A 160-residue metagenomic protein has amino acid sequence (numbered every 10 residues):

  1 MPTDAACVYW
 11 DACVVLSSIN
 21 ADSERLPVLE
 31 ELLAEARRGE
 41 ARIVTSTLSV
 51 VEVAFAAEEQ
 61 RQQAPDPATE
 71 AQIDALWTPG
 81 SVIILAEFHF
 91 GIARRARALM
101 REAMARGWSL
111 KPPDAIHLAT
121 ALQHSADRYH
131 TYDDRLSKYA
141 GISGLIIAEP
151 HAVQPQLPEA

Functional and structural regions predicted by a protein language model:
M1-C7, E35, L118-A160: Acidic, PIN/NYN-like endoribonuclease modules and their adjacent C-terminal/linker elements
M1-L48, E59-A71, D134, Q156-E159: Short, well-structured N-terminal submotif of metal-dependent ribonuclease cores
P2-T3, I83-D134, K138: Active-site neighborhoods of divalent-metal-dependent phosphate/nucleic-acid chemistry enzymes
L33, W77, R97-M100, A140: Hydrophobic alpha-helical core bundles mediating ligand binding, dimerization, or RNAP-core interactions
T47, H89, H151: Residues at the C-termini of beta-strands that transition into short coil/loop
A56-H89: Helix-adjacent hinge/juxtasegments
Q60-A64, M104, I147-E149: Short, hinge-like loop/turn segments at secondary-structure boundaries
